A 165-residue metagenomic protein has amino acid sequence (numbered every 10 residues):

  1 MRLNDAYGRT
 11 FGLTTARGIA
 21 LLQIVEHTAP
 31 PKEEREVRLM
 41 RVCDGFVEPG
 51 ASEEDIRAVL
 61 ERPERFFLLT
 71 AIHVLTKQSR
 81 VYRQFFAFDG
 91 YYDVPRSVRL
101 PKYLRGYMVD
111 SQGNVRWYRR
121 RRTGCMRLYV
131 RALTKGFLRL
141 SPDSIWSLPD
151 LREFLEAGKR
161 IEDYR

Functional and structural regions predicted by a protein language model:
M1-D44, E48: Short N-terminal edge-element motif at the start of the domain
L22-I24, E33-R35, G50, K77-Q78 (+2 more regions): Generic local-structure boundary detector
V37-R65: Electropositive
I56-R165: Beta-strand-rich cores of mature extracytoplasmic or soluble domains
